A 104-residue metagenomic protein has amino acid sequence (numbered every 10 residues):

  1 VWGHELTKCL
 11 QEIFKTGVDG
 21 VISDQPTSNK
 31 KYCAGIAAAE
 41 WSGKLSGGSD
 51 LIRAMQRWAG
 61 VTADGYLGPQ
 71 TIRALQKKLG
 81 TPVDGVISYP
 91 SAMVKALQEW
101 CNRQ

Functional and structural regions predicted by a protein language model:
V1-Q104: Cell-envelope/ECM-targeting effectors and their regulatory/trafficking segments
